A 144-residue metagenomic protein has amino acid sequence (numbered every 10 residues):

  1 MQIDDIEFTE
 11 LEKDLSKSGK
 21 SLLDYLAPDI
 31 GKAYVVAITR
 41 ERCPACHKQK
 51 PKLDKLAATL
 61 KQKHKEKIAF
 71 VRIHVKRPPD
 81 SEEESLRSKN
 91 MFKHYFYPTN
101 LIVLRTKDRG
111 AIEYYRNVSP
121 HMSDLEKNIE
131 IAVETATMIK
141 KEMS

Functional and structural regions predicted by a protein language model:
D5, E10-K17, I38, K61-E83: Thiol-based oxidoreductase modules, predominantly thioredoxin-like and allied folds used for disulfide exchange
L26-E41: Short active-site neighborhood of thiol/selenol oxidoreductases, capturing the structured segment around
I30-Y34, A58-E66, V71, S123-V133: Domain-level signature for proteins that mediate thiol-based redox and metal-cofactor handling
C43-C46, N100: The canonical Cys-X-X-Cys-His
A45-P51, P79-E84: Active-site-adjacent loop/helix micro-motif of nuclease/hydrolase catalytic cores
H47-K63: Typically the conserved alpha-helix immediately C-terminal to a functionally engaged Cys/Sec in thioredoxin-like
K93-S144: Non-catalytic, surface beta->alpha helical segment in thiol-disulfide oxidoreductase systems
